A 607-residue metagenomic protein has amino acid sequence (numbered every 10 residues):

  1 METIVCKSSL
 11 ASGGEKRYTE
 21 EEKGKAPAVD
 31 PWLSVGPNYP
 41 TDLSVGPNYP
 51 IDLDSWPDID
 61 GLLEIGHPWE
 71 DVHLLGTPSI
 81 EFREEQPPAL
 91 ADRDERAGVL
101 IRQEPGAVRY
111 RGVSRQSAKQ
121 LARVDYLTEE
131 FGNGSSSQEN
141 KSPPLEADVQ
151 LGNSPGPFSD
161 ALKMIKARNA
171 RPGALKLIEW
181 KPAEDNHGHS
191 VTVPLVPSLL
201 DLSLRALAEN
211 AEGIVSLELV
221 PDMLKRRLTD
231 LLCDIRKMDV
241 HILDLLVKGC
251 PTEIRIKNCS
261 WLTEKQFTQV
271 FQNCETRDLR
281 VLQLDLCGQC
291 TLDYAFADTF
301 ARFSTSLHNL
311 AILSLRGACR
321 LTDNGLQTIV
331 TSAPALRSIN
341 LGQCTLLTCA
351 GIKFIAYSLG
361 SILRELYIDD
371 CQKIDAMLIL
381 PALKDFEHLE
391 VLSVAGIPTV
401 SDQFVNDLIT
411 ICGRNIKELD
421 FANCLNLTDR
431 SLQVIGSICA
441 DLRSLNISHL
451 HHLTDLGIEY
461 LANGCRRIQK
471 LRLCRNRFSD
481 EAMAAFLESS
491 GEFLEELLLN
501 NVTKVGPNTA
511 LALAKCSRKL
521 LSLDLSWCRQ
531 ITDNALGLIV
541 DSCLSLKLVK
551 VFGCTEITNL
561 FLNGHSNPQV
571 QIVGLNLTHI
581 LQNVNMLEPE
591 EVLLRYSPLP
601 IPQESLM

Functional and structural regions predicted by a protein language model:
E2-D42, G46-T268, T276-V281, G288: Cullin-RING E3 adaptor/co-adaptor recruitment helices
D234, I242, T252-A350, G360 (+2 more regions): Glycine- and small hydrophobic-enriched segments that form the cores of compact globular domains
D234-V240, S260-F267, G288-D298, C319-Q327 (+11 more regions): Short, solvent-exposed loop/turn at the beta-strand->alpha-helix junction within individual leucine-rich repeat
T252-K257, R280-D285, L310-R316, I339-G342 (+9 more regions): Conserved hydrophobic beta-strand positions in leucine-rich repeat
T268-C274, Y294-S306, L326-A333, A350-G360 (+8 more regions): A structural signal for leucine-rich repeat
R443, G464-Q469, R475-R477, S490-E496 (+6 more regions): Short, conserved recognition motifs on repeat-domain binding surfaces
C516-M607: C-terminal interaction modules of eukaryotic adaptor/scaffold proteins
